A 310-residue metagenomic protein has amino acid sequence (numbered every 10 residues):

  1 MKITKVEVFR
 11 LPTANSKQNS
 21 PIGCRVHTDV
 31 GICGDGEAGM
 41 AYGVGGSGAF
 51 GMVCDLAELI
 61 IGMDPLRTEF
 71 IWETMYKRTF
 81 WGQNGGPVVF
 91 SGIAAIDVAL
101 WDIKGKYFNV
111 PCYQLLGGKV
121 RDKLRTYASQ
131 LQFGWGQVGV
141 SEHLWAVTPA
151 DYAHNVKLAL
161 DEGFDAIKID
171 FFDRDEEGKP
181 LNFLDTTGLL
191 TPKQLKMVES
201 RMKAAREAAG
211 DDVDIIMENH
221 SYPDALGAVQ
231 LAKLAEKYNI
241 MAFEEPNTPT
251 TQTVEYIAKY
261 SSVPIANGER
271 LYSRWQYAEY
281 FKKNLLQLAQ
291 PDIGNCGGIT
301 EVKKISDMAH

Functional and structural regions predicted by a protein language model:
M1-A41: Structured beta-strand/loop patches that form or line metal/cofactor-binding pockets in enzymes
M1-T13, K106, V110-L124: N-terminal amphipathic alpha-helix/helix-capping segment at the start of soluble metabolic enzymes
I3, G31, L56, I96 (+6 more regions): Conserved, mostly hydrophobic/aromatic
Q18, C24, T28-D35, R67 (+8 more regions): Ligand-binding pocket scaffold of soluble enzyme catalytic domains
H27-Y107: Metal- or metallocofactor-binding catalytic centers and their adjacent structured scaffolds across diverse enzyme
A99-L100, N155, R201, I305: Alpha-helical packing segments of well-folded alpha/beta enzyme cores
K123, Y127-T251, E255: Metal-dependent enolase-superfamily TIM-barrel catalytic cores that perform enediolate-based chemistry
T253-V254, A258-H310: Catalytic alpha/beta core domains of metabolic enzymes, predominantly
